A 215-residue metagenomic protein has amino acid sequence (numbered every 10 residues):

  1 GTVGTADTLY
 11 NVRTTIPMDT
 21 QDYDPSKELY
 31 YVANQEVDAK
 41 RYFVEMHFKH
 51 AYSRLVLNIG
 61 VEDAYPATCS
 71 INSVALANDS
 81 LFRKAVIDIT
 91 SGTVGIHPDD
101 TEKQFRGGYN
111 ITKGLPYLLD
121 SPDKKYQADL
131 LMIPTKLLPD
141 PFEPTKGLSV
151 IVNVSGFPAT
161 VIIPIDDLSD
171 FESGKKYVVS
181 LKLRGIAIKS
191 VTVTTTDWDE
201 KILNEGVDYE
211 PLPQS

Functional and structural regions predicted by a protein language model:
G1-G4, D140-G156, G174: A short, solvent-exposed beta-strand micro-motif common in secreted/extracellular proteins
G1-S70, G114-Y126, K136, E172-S173 (+2 more regions): Short, low-hydrophobicity acidic/polar segments
N58-G60, A75, I151-N153, K182: Residue-level recognition of well-ordered beta-strand positions that form the cores of beta-sheet-rich folds across
A64-R106: Short, ordered, surface-exposed loop/turn motifs in non-cytosolic proteins
P98-L130: Extended, solvent-exposed segments with strong compositional bias
N110, L168-S215: Low-complexity, acidic Ser/Thr/Pro-rich "mucin-like" tracts of secreted and single-pass surface proteins
Y126-K146: Short Pro-Gly-centered beta-turn/loop motif in secreted/extracellular proteins
A159-D167: Edge beta-strands of extracellular beta-sandwich domains
